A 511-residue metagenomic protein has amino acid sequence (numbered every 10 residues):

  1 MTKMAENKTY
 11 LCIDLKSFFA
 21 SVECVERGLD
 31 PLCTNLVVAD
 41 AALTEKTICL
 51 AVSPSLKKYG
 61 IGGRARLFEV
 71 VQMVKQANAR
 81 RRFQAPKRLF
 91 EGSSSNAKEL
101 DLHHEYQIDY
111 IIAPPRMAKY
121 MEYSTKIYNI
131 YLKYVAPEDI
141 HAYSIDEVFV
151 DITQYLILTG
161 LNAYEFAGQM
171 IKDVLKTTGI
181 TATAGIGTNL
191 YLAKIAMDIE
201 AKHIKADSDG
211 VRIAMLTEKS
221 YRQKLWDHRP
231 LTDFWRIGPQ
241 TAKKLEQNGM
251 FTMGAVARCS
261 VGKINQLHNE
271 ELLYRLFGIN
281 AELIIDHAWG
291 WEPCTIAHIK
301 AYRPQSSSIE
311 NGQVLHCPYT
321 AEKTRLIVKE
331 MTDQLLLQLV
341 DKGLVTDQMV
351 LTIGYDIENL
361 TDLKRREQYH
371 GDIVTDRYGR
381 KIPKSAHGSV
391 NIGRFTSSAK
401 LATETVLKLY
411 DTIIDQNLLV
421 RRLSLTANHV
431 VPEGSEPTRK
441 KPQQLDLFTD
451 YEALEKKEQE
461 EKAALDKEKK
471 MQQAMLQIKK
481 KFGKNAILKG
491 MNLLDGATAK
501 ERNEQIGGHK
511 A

Functional and structural regions predicted by a protein language model:
M1-I296, E452-A511: Gly/Gly-Pro- and Ser/Thr-rich, intrinsically disordered tail segments characteristic of DNA damage-repair and tolerance
K3, C12, D233, K243-V420 (+1 more regions): DNA-contacting surface of Y-family translesion DNA polymerases
Y10, V37, I111, V350 (+2 more regions): Ordered hydrophobic segments in well-structured contexts
K16-F18, A42-K46, Y355-L360, V430-G434: Short, charged/polar surface micro-motifs in flexible loops or helix N-caps
V22, G379-A511: Acidic, metal-coordinating catalytic segment for phosphate/diphosphate chemistry, firing primarily on the Nudix
T34, A182, D347-M349, L423 (+1 more regions): Change "...and in nucleic-acid phosphodiester-cleaving endonucleases..." to "...and in nucleic-acid processing enzymes
L43, I157, Y191, V314 (+4 more regions): Generic "edge-of-domain/loop-turn" microfeature
T188-Y191, D286-A288, V345-I357, L419-P432 (+1 more regions): A glycine-rich phosphate-binding loop feature that marks nucleotide/adenosyl-phosphate handling sites
